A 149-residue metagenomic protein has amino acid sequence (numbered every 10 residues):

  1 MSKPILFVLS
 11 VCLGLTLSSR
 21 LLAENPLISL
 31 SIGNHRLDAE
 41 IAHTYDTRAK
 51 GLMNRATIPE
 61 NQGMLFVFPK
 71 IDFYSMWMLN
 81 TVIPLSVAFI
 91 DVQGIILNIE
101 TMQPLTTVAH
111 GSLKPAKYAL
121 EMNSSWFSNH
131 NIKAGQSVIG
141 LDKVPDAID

Functional and structural regions predicted by a protein language model:
M1-V8: Bacterial N-terminal signal peptides that target proteins for export
V8-L9, S112: N-terminal hydrophobic alpha-helix used for membrane targeting or insertion
S18-S19: N-terminal signal peptide c-region/cleavage motif recognized by signal peptidases
A23-D149: Compact, glycine-rich, soluble single-domain proteins
